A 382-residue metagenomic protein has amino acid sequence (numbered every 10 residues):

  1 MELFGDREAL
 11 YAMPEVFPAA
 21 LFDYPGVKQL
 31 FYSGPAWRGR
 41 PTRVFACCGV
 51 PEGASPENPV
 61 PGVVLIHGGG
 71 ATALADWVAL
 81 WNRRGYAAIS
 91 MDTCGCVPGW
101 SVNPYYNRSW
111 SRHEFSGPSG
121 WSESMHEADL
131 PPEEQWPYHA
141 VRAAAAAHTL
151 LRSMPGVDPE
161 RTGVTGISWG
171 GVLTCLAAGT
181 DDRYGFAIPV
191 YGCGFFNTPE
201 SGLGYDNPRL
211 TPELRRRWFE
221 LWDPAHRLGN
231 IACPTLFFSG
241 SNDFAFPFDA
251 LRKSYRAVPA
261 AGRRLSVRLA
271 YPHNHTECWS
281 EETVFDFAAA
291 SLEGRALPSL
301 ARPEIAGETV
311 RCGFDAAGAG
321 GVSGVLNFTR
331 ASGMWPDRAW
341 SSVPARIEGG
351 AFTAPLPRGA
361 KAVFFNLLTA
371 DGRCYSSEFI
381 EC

Functional and structural regions predicted by a protein language model:
L10-N58, S342: N-terminal cap/lid segment of alpha/beta-hydrolase-fold proteins
F45-C48, E57-G68, A88: Short beta-strand element of the alpha/beta-hydrolase
A79-R142, F196-D206: Cap/lid segment of the alpha/beta-hydrolase catalytic domain
A145-E213: Primarily recognizes the serine-hydrolase "nucleophile elbow" in alpha/beta-hydrolase and SGNH/GDSL folds
I231, F237-S239, D243: Short beta-strand/loop motif that positions the catalytic acidic residue of the alpha/beta-hydrolase fold
F244-A250, T276: Conserved alpha/beta-hydrolase "acid-adjacent" motif
V258-H275: Catalytic histidine neighborhood in serine/cysteine hydrolases with alpha/beta-hydrolase-type architecture
W279, D286-F328, S341-G350, P355: Surface beta-strand/loop "capping" patches
